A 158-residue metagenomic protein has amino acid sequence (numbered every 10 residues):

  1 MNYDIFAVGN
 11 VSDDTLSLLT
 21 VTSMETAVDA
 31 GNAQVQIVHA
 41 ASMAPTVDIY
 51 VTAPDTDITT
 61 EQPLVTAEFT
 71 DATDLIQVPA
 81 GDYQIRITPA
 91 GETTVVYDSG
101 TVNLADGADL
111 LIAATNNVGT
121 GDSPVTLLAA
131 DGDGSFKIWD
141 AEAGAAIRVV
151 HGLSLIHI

Functional and structural regions predicted by a protein language model:
M1-I156: Intrinsically disordered, low-complexity polar regions and short flexible loop motifs
